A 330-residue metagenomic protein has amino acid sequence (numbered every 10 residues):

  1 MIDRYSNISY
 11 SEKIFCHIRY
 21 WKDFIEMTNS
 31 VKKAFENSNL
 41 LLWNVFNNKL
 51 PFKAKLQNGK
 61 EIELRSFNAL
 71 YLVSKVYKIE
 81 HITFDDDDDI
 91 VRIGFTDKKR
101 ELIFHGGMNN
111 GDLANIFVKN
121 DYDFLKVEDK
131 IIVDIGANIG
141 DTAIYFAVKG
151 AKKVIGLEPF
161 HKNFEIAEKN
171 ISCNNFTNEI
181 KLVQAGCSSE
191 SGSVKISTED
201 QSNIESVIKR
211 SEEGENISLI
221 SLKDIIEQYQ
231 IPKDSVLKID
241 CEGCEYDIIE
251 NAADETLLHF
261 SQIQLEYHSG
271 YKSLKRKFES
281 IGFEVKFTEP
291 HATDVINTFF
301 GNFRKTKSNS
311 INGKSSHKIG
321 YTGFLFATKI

Functional and structural regions predicted by a protein language model:
M1-I330: Phosphate/nucleotide-binding beta-alpha loop and adjacent structural elements of enzyme active sites
